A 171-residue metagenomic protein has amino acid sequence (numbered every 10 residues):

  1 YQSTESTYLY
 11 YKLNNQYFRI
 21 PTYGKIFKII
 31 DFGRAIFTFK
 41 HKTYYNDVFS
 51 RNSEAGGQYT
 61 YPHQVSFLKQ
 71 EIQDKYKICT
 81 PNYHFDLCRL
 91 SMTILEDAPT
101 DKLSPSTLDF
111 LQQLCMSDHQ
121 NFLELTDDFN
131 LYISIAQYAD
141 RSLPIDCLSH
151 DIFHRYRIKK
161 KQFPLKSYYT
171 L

Functional and structural regions predicted by a protein language model:
Y1-D31: Conserved protein kinase catalytic/activation segment
I20-T22, I30, F37-K40, Y44 (+1 more regions): Helical subdomain adjoining the active site within ATP-dependent kinase catalytic cores
V48-Y59: Short acidic, low-complexity segments enriched in Ser/Thr/Gly/Pro
